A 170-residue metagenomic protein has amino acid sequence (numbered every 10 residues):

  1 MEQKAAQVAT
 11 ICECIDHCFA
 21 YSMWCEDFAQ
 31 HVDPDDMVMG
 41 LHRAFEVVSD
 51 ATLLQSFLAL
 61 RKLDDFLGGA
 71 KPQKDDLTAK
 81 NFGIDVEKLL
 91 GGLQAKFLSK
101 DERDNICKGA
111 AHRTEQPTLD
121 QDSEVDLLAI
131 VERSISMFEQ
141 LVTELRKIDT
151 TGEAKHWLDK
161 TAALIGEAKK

Functional and structural regions predicted by a protein language model:
M1-L54, G69-K170: Acidic, Ser/Thr/Gly/Pro-rich intrinsically disordered interaction regions
